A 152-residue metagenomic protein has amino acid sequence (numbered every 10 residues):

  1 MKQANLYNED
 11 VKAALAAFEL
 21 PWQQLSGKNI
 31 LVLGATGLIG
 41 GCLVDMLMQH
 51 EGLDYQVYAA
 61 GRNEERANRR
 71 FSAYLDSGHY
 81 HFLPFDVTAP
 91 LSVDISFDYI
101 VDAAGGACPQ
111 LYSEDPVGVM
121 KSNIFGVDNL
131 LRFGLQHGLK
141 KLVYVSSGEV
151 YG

Functional and structural regions predicted by a protein language model:
M1-L31, D45: Non-catalytic terminal and boundary segments that flank Rossmann-like NAD(P)-dependent oxidoreductase
N29-Q49: N-terminal Rossmann NAD(P)H-binding glycine-rich loop of SDR-like oxidoreductase domains
L33, A60, I100-A104, L142-G148: SDR active-site strand-loop-helix element
G52-A67: Conserved glycine-rich Rossmann-like NAD(P)H-binding loop of the short-chain dehydrogenase/reductase
R66-H79: Short, conserved SAM-binding/catalytic segment of Class I S-adenosyl-L-methionine-dependent methyltransferases
P84-S122: NAD(P)H-binding glycine-rich loop region in Rossmannoid oxidoreductase-like domains and their noncatalytic homologs
V117, K121-D128, K140: Conserved internal alpha-helix in NAD(P)-dependent oxidoreductase domains
D128-G152: Conserved Rossmann-fold NAD(P)-dependent oxidoreductase catalytic core, especially the SDR/UDP-sugar
